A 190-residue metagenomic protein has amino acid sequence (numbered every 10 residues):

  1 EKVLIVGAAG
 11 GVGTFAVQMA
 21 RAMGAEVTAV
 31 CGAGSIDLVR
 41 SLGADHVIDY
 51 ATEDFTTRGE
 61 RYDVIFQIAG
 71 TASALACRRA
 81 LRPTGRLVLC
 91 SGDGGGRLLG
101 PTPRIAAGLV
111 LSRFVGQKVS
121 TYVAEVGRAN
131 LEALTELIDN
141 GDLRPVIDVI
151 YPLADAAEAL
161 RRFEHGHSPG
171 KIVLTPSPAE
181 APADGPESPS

Functional and structural regions predicted by a protein language model:
E1-S190: Terminal helix/beta-alpha structural elements that buttress the NAD(P)+-binding lobe
